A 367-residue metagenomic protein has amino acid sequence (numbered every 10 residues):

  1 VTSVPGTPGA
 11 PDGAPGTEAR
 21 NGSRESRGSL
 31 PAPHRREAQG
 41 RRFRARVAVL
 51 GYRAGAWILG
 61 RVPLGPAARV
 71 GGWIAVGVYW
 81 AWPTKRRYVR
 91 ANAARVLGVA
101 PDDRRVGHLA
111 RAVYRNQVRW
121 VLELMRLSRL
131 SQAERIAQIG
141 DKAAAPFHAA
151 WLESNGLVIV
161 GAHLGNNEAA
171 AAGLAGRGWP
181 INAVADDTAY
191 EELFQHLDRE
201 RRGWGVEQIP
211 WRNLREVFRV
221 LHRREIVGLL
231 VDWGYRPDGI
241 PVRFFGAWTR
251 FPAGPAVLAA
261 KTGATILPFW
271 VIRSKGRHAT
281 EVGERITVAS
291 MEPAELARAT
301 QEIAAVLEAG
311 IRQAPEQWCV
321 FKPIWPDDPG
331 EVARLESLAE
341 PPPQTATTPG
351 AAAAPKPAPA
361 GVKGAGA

Functional and structural regions predicted by a protein language model:
T2-F43, A81, V99, R111 (+3 more regions): Non-catalytic C-terminal accessory region of glycerolipid acyltransferases and related lyso-lipid remodeling enzymes
S3-G161, H196-R199, T280, T348-A367: Membrane-anchoring hydrophobic helices of lipid-metabolizing enzymes
A48, W82, H163, Y190 (+2 more regions): Charged, low-complexity surface patches
G55, R90, A171, L197 (+3 more regions): Generic structural marker for isolated residues within well-ordered, non-membrane alpha-helices of soluble domains
G60, A94-R95, A175, R202 (+2 more regions): Short polybasic/polar patches that bind polyanions
A144-H148, A171, L197-D198, V217-F218 (+1 more regions): Short amphipathic alpha-helical segments and helix-helix/interface helices
E153-R212, G234-A247: Catalytic core of membrane glycerolipid acyltransferases/transacylases, capturing the structured, soluble-facing
